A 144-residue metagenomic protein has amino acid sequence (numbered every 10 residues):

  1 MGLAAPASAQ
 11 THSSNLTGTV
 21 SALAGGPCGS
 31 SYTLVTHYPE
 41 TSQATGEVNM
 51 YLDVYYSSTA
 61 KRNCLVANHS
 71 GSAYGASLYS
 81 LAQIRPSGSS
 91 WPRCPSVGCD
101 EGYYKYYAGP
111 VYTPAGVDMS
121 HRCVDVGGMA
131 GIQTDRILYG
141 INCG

Functional and structural regions predicted by a protein language model:
M1-Q10: Secretory targeting and sorting signals
Q10-G144: Post-signal peptide N-terminal regions of Sec-secreted extracellular proteins
